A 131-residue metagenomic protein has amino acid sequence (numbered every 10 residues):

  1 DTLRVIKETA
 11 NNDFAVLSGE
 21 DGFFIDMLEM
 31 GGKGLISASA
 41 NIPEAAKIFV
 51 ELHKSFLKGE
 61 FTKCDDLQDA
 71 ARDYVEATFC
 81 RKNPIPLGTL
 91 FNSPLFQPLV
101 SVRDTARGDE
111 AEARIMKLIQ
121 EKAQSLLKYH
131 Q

Functional and structural regions predicted by a protein language model:
D1-K33: Ligand/cofactor pocket segment of small-molecule handling proteins
I25-Q131: Structured C-terminal cap/extension of enzyme domains
